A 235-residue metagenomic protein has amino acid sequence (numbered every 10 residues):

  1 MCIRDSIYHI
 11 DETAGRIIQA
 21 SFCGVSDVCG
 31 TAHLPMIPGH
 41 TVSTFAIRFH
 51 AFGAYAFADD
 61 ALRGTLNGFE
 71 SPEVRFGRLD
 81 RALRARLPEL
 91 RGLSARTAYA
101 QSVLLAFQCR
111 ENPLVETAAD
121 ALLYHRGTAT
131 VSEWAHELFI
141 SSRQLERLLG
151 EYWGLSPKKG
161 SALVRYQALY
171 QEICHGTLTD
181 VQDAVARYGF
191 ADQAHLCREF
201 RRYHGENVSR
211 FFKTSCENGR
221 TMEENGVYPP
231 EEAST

Functional and structural regions predicted by a protein language model:
M1: Sequence context surrounding c-type heme c attachment/ligation sites in exported
R4-A119, L123-S132, L138-S142, L155-S156 (+4 more regions): Alpha-helical bundle regulatory/interaction domains
D5-H9, R147, R198: A broad, structural surface signal
L149-L155, E199-S209: A secondary-structure capping/hinge motif
A162: Short, conserved glycine- and acidic-residue-centered signature motifs in active-site or ligand-binding loops
